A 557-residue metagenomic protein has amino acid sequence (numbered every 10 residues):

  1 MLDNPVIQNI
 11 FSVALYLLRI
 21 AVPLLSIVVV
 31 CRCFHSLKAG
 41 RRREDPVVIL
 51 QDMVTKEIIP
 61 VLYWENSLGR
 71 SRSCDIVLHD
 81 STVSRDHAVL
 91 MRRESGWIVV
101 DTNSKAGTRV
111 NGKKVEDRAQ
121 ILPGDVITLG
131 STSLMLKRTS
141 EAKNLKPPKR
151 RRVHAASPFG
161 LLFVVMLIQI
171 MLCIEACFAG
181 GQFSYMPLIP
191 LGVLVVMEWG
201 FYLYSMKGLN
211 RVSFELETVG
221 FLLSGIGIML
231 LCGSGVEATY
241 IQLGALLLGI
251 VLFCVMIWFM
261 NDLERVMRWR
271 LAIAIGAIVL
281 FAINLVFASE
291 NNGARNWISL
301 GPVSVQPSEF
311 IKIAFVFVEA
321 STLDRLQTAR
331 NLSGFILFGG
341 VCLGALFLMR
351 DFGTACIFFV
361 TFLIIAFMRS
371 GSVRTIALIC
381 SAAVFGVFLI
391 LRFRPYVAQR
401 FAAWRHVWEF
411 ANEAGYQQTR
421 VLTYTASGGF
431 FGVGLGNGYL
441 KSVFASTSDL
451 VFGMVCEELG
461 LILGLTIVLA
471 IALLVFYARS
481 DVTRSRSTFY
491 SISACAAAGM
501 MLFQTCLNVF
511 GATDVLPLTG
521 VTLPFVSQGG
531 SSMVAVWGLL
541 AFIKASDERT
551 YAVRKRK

Functional and structural regions predicted by a protein language model:
M1-S81, E141-K149: Intrinsically disordered, low-complexity acidic Ser/Thr-rich regulatory segments
P60-T132: Forkhead-associated
P148-N292, A535-S546, A552-K557: A structural signal for hydrophobic alpha-helical transmembrane segments in multi-pass membrane proteins
V193-M197, L247-G249, E457-A478: Hydrophobic alpha-helical transmembrane segments
N291, R295-W297, G301-S304, A377-I467 (+1 more regions): Hydrophobic, glycine- and aromatic-enriched re-entrant/interface helices and adjoining loop segments
A329-L348, F352-R392: Hydrophobic alpha-helical segments of polytopic membrane proteins
D481-G520, V526: Loop-to-helix entry and N-terminal half of a specific, functionally important transmembrane alpha helix in multi-pass
C506-K557: A juxtamembrane structural motif centered on a specific transmembrane helix
